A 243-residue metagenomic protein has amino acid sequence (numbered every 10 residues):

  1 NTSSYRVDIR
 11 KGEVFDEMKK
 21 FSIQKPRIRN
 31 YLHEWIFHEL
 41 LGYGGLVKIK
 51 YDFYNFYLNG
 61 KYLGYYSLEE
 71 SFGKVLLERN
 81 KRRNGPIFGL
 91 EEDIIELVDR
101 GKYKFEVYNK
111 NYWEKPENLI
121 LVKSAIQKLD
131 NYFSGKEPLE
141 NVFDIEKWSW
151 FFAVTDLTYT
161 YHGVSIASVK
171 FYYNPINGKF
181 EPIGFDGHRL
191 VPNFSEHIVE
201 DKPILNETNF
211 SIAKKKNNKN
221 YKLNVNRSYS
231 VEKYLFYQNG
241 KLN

Functional and structural regions predicted by a protein language model:
N1-L32, I36: Conserved NTP-binding catalytic cores of kinases and kinase-like/nucleotidyltransferase enzymes across multiple kinase
T2, D16-M18, I49-Y51, R83 (+2 more regions): Short, solvent-exposed loop/turn segments at the edges of secondary structure
R6-D8, S22-Q24, N55, G64-L68 (+3 more regions): Structural recognition of the beta-strand scaffold that forms the well-ordered cores of secreted hydrolase catalytic
K11, G45-I49, K61-A153, N206 (+2 more regions): Internal "kinase-insert"/substrate-recognition segments embedded within catalytic cores of ATP-dependent enzymes
P26-K61: A conserved helix-loop-beta module that forms one wall/lid of the active-site cleft in ATP-utilizing catalytic domains
Y57-L58, R79, N84, K170 (+1 more regions): Carboxylate/His-rich catalytic cores and anion/metal-binding grooves
T155-Y159: Active-site alpha-helical segments that house and flank conserved acidic catalytic motifs for diphosphate chemistry
T160-T208: Catalytic activation segment of kinase domains across protein kinase-like and atypical kinase folds
